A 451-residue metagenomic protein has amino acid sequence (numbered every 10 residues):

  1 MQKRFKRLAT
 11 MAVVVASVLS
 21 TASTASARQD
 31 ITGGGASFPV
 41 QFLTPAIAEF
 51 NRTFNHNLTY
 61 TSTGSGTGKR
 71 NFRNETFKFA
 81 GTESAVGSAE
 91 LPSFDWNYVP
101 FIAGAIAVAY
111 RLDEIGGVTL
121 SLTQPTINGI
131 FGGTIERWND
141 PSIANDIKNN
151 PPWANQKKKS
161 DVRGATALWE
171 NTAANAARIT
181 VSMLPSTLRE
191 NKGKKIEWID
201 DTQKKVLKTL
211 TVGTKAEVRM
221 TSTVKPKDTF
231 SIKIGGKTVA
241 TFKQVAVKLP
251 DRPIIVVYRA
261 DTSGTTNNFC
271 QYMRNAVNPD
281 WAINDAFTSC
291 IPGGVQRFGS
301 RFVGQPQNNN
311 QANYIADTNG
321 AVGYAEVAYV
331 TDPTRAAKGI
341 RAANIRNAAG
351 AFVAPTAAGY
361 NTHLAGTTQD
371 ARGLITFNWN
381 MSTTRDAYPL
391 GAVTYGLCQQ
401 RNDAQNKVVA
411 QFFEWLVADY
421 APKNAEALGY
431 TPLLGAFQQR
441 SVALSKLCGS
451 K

Functional and structural regions predicted by a protein language model:
Q2-M11: Bacterial N-terminal signal peptides that target proteins for export
T10-L19: Hydrophobic helical h-region of N-terminal Sec-dependent signal peptides in bacterial secretory/periplasmic proteins
V18-S26: C-terminal segment of classical bacterial N-terminal signal peptides
S26-E170, A174-R178, M183-I196, S231 (+1 more regions): Flexible loop/hinge segments at secondary-structure junctions
I199-V206, K237: Change "in extracellular beta-sheet-rich domains … of secreted and cell-surface proteins" to "in beta-sheet-rich domains
K208, T214-V218: Short strand-edge motifs at loop-to-beta-strand transitions and within beta-strands of extracellular beta-rich domains
M220-P226: Surface-exposed, short loops/turns at beta-strand junctions within beta-sandwich domains
